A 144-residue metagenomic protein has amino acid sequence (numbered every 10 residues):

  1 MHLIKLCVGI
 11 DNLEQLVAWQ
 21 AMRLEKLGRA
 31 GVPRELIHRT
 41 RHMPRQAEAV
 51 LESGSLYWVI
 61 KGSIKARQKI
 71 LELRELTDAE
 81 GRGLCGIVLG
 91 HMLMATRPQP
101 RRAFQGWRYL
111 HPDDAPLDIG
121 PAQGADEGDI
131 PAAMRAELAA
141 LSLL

Functional and structural regions predicted by a protein language model:
M1-R39: Long, hydrophobic N-terminal alpha-helical segment
H2, E52, G83-C85: A generic structural signal for short beta-strands and their flanking turns/coil linkers
L24-R67: Short, well-structured hydrophobic secondary-structure segments
E25, E75, A140-L143: Short, intrinsically disordered, mixed-charge
S53, A66-E72, I130, M134: Amphipathic alpha-helical interface surfaces
K69-P116: Aromatic- and Lys/Arg-enriched surface recognition patch
G106-H111, L117-L144: Well-ordered alpha/beta subsegment
